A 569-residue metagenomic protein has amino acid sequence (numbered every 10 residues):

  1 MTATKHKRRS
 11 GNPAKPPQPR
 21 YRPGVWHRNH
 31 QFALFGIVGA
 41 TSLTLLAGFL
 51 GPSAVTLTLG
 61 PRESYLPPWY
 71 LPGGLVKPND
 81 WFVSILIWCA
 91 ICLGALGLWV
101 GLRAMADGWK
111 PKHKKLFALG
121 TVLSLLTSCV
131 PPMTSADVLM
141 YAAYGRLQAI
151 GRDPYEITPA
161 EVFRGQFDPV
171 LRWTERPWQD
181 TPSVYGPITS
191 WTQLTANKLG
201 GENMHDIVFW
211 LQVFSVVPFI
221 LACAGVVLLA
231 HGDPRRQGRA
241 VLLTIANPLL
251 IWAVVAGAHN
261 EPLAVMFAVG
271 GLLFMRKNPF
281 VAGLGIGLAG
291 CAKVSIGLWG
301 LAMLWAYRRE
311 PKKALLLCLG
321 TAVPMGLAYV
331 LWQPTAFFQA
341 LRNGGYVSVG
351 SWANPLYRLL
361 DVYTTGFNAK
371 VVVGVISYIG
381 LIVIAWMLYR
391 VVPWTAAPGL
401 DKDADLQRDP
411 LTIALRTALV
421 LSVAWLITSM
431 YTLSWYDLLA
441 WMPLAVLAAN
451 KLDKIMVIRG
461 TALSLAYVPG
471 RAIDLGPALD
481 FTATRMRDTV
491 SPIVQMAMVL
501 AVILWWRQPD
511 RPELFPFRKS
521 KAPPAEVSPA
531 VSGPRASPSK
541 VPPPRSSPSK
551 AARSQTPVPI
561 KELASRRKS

Functional and structural regions predicted by a protein language model:
T2-K5, A14-R22, R28-A90, M325-G399 (+4 more regions): Transmembrane helical bundles and short interhelical boundary loops of multi-pass, membrane-embedded
L34-V55, I91-D137, R152, T321-W332 (+1 more regions): Transmembrane signal-anchor helices characteristic of membrane glycosylation enzymes that use polyprenol
L93-R103, F209-P234, I382-V391: Transmembrane-helix motifs of polytopic, lipid-linked glycan transferases
W109-Q212: Intramembrane catalytic core of multi-pass membrane enzymes that act on lipidic substrates
G120, V216-V217, L229, Q237-M275 (+2 more regions): Membrane-embedded helix bundles of polyisoprenyl
T189, Q193-G200, L211-G225, A264-F267 (+1 more regions): Transmembrane alpha-helices of multi-pass, membrane-embedded glycan-processing enzymes that use lipid-linked
C223-G225, L263-P279, Y389, S422: Specific aromatic-rich, kink-prone transmembrane helix
G297-A322: Perimembrane helix-loop-helix junctions
